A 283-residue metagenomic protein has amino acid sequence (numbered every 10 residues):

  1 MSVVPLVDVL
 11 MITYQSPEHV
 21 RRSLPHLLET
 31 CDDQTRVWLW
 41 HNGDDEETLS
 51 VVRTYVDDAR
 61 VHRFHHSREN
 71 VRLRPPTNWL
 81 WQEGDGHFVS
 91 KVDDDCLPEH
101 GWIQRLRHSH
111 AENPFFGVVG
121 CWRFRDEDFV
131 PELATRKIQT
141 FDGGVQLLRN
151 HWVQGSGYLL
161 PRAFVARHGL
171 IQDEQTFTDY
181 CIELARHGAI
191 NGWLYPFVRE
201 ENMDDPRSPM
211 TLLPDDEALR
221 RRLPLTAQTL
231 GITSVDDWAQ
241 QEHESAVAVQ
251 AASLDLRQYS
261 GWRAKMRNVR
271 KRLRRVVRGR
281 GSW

Functional and structural regions predicted by a protein language model:
M1-P25: N-proximal low-complexity "stem/linker" segments adjacent to membrane-targeting elements
P25-Q34: Short, acidic, metal-binding catalytic loop of nucleotide-sugar glycosyltransferases
W40-S50: A conserved acidic beta->alpha catalytic loop
S67-G84: Glycine-rich, basic loop-to-helix element that forms the pyrophosphate-binding segment of sugar-nucleotide handling
R74, R125-E127, T140-L160: A recurrent flexible, glycine/aromatic-enriched loop bordering the glycosyltransferase active site that acts as
G86-L97: Short beta-strand-to-loop acidic/aromatic patch adjacent to the donor-nucleotide binding site
G101-L133: Conserved donor NDP-sugar-binding/catalytic core segment of glycosyltransferases
I171-W283: C-terminal catalytic/acceptor-binding lobe
